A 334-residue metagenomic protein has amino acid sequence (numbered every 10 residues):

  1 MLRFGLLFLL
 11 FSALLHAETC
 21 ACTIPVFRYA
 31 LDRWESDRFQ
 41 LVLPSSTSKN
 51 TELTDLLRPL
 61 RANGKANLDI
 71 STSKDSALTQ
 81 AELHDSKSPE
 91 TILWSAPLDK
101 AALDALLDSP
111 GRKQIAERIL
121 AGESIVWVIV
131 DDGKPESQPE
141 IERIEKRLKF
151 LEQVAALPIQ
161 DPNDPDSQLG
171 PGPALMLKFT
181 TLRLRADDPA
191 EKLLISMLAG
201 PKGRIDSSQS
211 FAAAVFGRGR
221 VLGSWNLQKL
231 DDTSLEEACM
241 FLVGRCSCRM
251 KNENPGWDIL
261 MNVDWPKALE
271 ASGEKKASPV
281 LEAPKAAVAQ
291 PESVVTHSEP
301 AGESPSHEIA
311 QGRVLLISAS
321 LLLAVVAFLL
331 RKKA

Functional and structural regions predicted by a protein language model:
M1-L2: N-terminal secretory signal peptides that target proteins for export/translocation
G5-H16: Bacterial N-terminal signal peptides
E18-A334: Non-globular targeting/processing and membrane-anchoring segments
